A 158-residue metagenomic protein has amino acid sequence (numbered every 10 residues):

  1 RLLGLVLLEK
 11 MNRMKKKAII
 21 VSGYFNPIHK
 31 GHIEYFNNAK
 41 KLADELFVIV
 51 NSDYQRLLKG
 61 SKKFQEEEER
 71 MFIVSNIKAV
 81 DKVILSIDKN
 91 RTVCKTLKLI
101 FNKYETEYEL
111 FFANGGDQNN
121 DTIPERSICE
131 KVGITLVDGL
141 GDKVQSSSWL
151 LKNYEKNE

Functional and structural regions predicted by a protein language model:
R1-E158: Nucleotidyltransferase catalytic core that binds NTPs
